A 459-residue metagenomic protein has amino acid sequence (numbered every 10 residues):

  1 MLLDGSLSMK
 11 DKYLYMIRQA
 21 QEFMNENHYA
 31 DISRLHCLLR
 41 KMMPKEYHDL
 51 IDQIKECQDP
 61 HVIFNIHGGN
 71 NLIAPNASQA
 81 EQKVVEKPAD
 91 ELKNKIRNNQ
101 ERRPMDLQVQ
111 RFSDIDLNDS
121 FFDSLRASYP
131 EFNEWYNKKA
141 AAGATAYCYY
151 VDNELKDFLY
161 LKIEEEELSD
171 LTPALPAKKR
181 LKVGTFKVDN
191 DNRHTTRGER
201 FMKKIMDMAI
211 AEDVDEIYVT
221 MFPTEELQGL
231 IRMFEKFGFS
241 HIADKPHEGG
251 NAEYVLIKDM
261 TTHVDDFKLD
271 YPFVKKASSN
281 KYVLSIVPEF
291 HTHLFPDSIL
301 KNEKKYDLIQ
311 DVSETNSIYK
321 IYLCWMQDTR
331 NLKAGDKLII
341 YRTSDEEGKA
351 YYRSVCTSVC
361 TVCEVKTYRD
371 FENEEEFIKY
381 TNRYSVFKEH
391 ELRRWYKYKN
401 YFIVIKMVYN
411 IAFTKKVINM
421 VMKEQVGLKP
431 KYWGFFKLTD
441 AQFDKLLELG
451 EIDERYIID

Functional and structural regions predicted by a protein language model:
D4, H48-K95: Long, low-complexity intrinsically disordered regions enriched in small/polar and proline/glycine residues
F23-D31: Charged, low-complexity interaction regions
E86-E101, V214-D215, V219-T220, G229-E314 (+2 more regions): Contiguous surface segments at macromolecular interaction interfaces
D90-K182, K187-N192, M208-E212, E253 (+5 more regions): Non-catalytic substrate-recognition and accessory regions of acyl/acetyltransferase enzymes
H194-I210: Conserved acetyl-CoA-binding loop-helix of GNAT-fold acetyltransferases
K320-D328: Short alpha-helix capping/helix-loop boundary micro-motifs
D328-E346: Short coil-to-beta transition motif at edge beta-strands of beta-rich domains
V355-E364: Short beta-strand-centered aromatic/proline hotspots
